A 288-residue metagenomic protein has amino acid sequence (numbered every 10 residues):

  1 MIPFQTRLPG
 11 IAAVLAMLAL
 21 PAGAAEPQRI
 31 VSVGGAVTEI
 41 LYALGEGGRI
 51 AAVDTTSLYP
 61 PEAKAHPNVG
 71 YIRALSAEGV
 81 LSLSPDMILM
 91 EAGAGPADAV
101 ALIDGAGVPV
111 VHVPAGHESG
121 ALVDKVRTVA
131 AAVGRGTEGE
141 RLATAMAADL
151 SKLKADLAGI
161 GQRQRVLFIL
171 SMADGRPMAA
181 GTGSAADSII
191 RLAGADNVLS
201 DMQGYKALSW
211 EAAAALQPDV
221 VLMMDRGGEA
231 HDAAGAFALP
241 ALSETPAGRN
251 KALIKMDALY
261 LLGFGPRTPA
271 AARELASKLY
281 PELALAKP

Functional and structural regions predicted by a protein language model:
M1-A12: Bacterial N-terminal signal peptides that target proteins for export
A19-A22: N-terminal signal peptide c-region/cleavage motif recognized by signal peptidases
A24-R29, D98-D174, D196-D201, K251-P288: Extracytoplasmic substrate-binding proteins
R29-L83, M87-A99, A234: A short, structured surface patch at a secondary-structure boundary
G34, A92-G93, A115, M202-Y205 (+3 more regions): Short secondary-structure boundary segments
E78-S84, S209-Q217: Short helices/loops that flank or line small-molecule/ion binding pockets
P96-G105, V220-L239: A ligand-binding cleft/hinge motif common to bilobed small-molecule-binding domains
A180-Y205, D225, I254-K255: His/Asp/Glu-enriched short active-site or ligand-binding loop at hydrolase and phosphoryl-transfer sites
